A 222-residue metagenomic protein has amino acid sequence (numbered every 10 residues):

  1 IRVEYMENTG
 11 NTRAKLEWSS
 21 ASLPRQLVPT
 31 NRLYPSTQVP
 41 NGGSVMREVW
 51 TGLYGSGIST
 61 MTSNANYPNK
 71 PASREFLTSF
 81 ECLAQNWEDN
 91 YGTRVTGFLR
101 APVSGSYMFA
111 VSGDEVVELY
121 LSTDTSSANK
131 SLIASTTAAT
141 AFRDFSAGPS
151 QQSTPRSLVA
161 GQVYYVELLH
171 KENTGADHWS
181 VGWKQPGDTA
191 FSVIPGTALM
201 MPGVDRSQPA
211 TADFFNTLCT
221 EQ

Functional and structural regions predicted by a protein language model:
R2-Q222: Acidic/polar, compositionally biased interaction segments
